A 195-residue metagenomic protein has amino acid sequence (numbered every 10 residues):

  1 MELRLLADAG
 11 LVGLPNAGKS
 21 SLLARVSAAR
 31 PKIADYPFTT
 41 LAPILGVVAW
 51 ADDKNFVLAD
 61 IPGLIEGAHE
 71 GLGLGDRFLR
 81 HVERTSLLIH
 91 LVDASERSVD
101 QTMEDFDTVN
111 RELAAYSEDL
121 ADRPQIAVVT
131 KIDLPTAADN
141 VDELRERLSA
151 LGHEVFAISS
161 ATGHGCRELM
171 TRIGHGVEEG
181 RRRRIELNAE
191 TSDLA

Functional and structural regions predicted by a protein language model:
M1-L72, D76-L88, V92, M170-G174 (+1 more regions): Conserved G1/Walker A P-loop phosphate-binding module
R4, A9-A17, L23, R97-A195: C-terminal-of-GTPase-core extension/linker across diverse P-loop GTPases
